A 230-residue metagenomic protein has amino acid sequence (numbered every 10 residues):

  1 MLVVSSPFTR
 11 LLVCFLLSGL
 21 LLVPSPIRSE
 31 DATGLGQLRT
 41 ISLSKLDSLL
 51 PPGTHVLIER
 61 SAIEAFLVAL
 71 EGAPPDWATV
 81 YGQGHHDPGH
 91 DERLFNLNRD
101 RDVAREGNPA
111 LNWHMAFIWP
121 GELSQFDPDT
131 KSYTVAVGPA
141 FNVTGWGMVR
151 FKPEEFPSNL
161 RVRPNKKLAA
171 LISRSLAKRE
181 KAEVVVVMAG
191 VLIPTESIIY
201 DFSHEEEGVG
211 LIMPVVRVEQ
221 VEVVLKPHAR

Functional and structural regions predicted by a protein language model:
M1-V13: Bacterial N-terminal signal peptides that target proteins for export
L2, G19-L21, V209: Residue-level detector of alpha-helical hydrophobic segments embedded in or interacting with membranes
S5-S6, S18, S25: Serine residues within intrinsically disordered or low-complexity segments
L11-L22: Bacterial N-terminal signal peptides
I27-R230: OB-fold and OB-like single-stranded nucleic-acid-recognition modules and their adjacent interaction interfaces
